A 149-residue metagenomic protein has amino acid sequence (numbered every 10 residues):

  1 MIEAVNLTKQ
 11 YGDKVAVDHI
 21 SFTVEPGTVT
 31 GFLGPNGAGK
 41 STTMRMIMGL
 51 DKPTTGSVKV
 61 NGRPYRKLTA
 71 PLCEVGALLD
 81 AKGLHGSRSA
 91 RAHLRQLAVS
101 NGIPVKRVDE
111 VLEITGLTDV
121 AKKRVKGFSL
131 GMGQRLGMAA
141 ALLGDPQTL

Functional and structural regions predicted by a protein language model:
A4, R95, V99, V105-V120: Conserved ABC ATPase "signature" region
P35-G39: Walker A (P-loop) phosphate-binding loop of ABC-type ATPase nucleotide-binding domains
M48: Helix-to-loop junction immediately C-terminal to a conserved catalytic motif
G56-P71: Conserved ABC transporter NBD signature motif
A81, G86-S100: Q-loop/switch helix immediately C-terminal to the Walker
M138: Hydrophobic anchor residue at the start of the ABC signature
